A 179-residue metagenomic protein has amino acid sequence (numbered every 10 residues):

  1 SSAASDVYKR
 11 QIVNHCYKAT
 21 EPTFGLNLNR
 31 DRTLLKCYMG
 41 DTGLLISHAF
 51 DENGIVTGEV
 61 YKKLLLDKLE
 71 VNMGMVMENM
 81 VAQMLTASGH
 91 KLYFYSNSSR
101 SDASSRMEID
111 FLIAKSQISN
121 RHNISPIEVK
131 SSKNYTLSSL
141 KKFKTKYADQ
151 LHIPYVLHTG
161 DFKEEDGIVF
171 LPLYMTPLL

Functional and structural regions predicted by a protein language model:
S1-I109, I113-S119: Accessory nucleic acid-recognition modules appended to NTPase machines
S47, T136-L137, K163-G167: Switch/connector loops and helix/strand junctions flanking conserved nucleotide-binding motifs in nucleotide-processing
S104, S132-K142: Active-site-adjacent loop/helix micro-motif of nuclease/hydrolase catalytic cores
A114, H122-N134: Active-site ExK catalytic segment of metal-dependent nucleases
H122-N123, Q150-I153: Short glycine-/polar-rich loops that comprise or flank the Walker A/P-loop and associated switch/sensor motifs
F143-Q150: Arginine/glycine-rich "motif VI" loop of SF2 helicases in the C-terminal RecA-like domain
L157-L179: Domain-level recognition of nuclease-like catalytic cores that cleave nucleotide substrates
